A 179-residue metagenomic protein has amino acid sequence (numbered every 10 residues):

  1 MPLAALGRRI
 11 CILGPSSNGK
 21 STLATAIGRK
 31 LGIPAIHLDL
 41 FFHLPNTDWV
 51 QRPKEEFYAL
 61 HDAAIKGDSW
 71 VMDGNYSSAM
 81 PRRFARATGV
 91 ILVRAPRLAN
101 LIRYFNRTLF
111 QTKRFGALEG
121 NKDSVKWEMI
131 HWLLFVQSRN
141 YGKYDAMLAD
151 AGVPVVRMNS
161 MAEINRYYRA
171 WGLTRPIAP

Functional and structural regions predicted by a protein language model:
L3-G7, K30, F135-P179: NTP-dependent small-molecule kinase module
I12: Hydrophobic anchor at the beta1->P-loop junction of P-loop NTPases
S16: The conserved Walker
K20: Conserved lysine of the Walker
L23: Hydrophobic positions on the alpha1 helix immediately C-terminal to the Walker A/P-loop
A26: Active-site signature of alpha/beta-hydrolase-fold catalytic machinery across serine- and Asp/Cys-nucleophile hydrolases
P34-V90: Conserved nucleotide-sensing/catalytic segment adjacent to the nucleotide-binding pocket in NTP-handling enzymes
A95-N140, A178: A glycine- and Lys/Arg-enriched "phosphate-lid" helix/loop adjacent to the NTP-binding pocket of small-molecule kinases
